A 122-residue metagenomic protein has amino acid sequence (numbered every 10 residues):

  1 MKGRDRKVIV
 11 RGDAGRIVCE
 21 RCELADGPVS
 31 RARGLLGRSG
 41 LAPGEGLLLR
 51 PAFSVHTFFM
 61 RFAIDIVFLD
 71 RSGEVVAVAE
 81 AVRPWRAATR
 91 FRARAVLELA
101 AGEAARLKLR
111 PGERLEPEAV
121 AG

Functional and structural regions predicted by a protein language model:
M1-G122: Compact, glycine-rich, soluble single-domain proteins
